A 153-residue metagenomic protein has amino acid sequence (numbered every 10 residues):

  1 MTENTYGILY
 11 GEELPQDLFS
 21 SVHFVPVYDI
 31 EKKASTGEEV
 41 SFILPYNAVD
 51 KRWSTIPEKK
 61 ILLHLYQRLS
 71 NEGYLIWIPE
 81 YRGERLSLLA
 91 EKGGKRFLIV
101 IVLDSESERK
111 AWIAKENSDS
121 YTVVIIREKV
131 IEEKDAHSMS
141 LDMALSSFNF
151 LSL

Functional and structural regions predicted by a protein language model:
T2-G83: Acidic-basic catalytic patches of nuclease active cores, encompassing PD-(D/E)XK and other metal-cofactor nuclease
H64, E72-G73, P79, E91 (+1 more regions): Catalytic cores of nucleic-acid endonucleases
L86-L88: Ser/Thr-rich, low-complexity intrinsically disordered terminal regions
S152-L153: Short acidic DE-rich linear segments
